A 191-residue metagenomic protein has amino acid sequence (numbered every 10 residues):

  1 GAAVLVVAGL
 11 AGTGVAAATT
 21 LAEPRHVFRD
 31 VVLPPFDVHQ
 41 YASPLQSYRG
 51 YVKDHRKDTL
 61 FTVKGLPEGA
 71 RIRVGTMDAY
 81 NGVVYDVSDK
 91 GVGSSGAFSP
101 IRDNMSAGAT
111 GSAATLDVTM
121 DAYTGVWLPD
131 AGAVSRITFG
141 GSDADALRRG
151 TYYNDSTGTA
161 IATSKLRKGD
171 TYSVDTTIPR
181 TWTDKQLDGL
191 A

Functional and structural regions predicted by a protein language model:
G1-A191: Helix-boundary/low-complexity linker signature
